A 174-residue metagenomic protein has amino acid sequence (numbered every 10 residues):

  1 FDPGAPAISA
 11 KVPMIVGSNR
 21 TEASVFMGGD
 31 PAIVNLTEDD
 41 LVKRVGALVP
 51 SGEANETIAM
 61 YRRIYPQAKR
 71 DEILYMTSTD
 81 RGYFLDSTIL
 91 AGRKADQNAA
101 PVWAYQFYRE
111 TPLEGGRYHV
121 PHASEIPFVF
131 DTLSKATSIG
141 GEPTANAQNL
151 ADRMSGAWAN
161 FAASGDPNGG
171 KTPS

Functional and structural regions predicted by a protein language model:
F1-A145, A157, S164: Substrate-gating cap/lid region and adjacent catalytic-acid/histidine neighborhood within extracellular/lumenal
G28-P31, G170-S174: Composition- and surface-driven signal marking solvent-exposed, interaction-prone regions in large proteins
A147-G170: Non-catalytic, well-ordered alpha-helical segments in soluble enzyme domains
